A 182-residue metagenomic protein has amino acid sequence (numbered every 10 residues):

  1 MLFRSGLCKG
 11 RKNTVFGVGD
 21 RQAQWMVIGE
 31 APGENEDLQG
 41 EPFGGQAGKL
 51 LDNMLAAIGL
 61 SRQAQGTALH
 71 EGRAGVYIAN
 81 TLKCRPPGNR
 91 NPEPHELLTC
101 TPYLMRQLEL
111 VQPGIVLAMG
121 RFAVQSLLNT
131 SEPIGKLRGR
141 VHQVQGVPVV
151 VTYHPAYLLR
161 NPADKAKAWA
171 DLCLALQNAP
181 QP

Functional and structural regions predicted by a protein language model:
M1-P182: A polyanion-binding, active-site-adjacent surface
